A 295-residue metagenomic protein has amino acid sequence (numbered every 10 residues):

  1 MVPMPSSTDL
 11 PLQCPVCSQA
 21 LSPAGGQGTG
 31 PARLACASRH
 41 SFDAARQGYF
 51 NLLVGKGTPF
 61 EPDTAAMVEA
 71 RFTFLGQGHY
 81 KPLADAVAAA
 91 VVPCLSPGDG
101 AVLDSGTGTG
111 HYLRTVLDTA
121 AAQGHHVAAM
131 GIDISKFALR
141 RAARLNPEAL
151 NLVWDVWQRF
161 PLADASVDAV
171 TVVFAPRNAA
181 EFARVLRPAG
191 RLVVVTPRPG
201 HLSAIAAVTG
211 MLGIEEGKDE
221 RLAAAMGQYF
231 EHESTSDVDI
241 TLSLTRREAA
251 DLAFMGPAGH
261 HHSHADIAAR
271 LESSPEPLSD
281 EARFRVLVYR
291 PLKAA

Functional and structural regions predicted by a protein language model:
V2-E61: N-terminal auxiliary segments of SAM/dcSAM-dependent transferases
D9-L10, S236-A295: Conserved Class I S-adenosyl-L-methionine
F60-A86, A90: Class I SAM-dependent methyltransferase Rossmann-like catalytic core, especially the SAM/SAH-binding loop
A101-D104, T109-R159: Class I SAM-dependent methyltransferase SAM/SAH-binding core
W157-A169: A short acidic, Gly/Pro-enriched loop at the edge of an enzyme's catalytic core that lines a small-molecule cofactor
L186-R187: Helix-to-beta-strand junctions that scaffold the AdoMet/dcAdoMet cofactor pocket in Class I SAM-dependent enzymes
G190-P197: Conserved beta-strand signature within the Rossmann-like core of class I S-adenosyl-L-methionine
E215-Y229, G256-H264: Short alpha-helix
